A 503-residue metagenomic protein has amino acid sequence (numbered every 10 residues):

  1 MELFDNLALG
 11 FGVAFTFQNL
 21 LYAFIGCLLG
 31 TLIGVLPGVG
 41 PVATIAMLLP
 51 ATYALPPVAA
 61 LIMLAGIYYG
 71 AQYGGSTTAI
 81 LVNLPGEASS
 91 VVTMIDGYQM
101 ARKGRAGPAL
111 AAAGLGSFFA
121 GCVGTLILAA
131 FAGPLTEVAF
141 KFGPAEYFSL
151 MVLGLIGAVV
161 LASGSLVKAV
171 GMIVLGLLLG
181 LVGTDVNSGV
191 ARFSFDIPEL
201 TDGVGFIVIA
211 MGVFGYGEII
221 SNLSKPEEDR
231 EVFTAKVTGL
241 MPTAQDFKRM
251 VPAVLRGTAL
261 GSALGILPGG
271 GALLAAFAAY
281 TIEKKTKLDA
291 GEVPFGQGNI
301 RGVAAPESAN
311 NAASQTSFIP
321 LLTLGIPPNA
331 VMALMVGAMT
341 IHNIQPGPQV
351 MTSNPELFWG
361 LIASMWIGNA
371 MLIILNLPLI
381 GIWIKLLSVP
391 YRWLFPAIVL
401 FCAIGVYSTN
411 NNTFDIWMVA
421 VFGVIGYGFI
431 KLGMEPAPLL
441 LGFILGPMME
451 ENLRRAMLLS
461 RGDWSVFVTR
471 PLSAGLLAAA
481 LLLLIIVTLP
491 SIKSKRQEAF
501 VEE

Functional and structural regions predicted by a protein language model:
M1-A60, A139, F193-N299, I384 (+3 more regions): Helix-loop-helix hairpins and the membrane-proximal interhelical loops of multi-pass alpha-helical transport proteins
C27-P41, A71-N83, A158-S163, T258-P268 (+3 more regions): Transmembrane alpha-helix interface/packing and boundary motifs in multi-pass membrane proteins, characterized by
I33-V42, I80-V91, V123-I127, L264-L274 (+4 more regions): Short helix-coil transition sites and intra-membrane helix breaks within transmembrane domains of multi-pass
P41-A51, L64, A79-Q99, A129-A130 (+6 more regions): Re-entrant/interfacial helical elements at transmembrane boundaries that shape and gate the permeation pathway
V58-I62, Q99-G116, D289-G302, A330-A333 (+1 more regions): Membrane-interface alpha-helices at helix entry/exit sites of multi-pass transporters
Y68-I80, G86, N299-L324, P328 (+1 more regions): A structural-propensity feature for long, helix-poor, extended segments
Y69-G74, L115-I127, L179, R301-F318 (+2 more regions): Membrane-embedded alpha-helical segments of transport systems, primarily multispan ion/solute transporters
A111-E227, I341-K495: Membrane-embedded alpha-helical modules
